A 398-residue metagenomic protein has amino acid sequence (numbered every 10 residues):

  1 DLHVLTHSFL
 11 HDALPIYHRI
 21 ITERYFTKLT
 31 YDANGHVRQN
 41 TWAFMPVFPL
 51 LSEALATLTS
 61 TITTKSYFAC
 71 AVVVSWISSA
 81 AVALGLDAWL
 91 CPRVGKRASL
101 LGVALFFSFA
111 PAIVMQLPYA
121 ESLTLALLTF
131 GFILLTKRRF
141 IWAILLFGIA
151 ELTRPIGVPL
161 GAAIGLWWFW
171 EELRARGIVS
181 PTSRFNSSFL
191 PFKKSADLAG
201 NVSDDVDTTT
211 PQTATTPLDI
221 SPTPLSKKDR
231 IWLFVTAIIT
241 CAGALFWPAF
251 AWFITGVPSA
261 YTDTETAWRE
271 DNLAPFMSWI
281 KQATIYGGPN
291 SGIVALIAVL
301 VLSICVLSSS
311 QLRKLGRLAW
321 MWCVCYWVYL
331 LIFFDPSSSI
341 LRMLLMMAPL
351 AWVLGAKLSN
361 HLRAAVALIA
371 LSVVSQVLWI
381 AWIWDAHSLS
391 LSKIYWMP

Functional and structural regions predicted by a protein language model:
L2-H3, H7-L14: Short, small-residue-biased leader/transition segments that mark boundaries at the very start of proteins
A13-I62, F276-W279: Short hydrophobic/aromatic helix or loop-helix immediately within or flanking a transmembrane segment in polytopic
S52-A54, C70-R93, S303-S308: Transmembrane-helix motifs of polytopic, lipid-linked glycan transferases
I62-A69, L86-S108, W142, L318-M321: Transmembrane-helix signature of polytopic, membrane-embedded enzymes that assemble or transfer cell-envelope glycans
I77-S78, K96-R97, L101-I133, W142 (+2 more regions): Multi-pass, polyprenyl lipid-linked donor-dependent membrane glycosyltransferases
G131-W142, E172-R174, I178, L358: Membrane-interface transmembrane helices that cradle and orient dolichyl/undecaprenyl
G161-A199, D204-P217, P222-C305, Q311-C323 (+1 more regions): Membrane-lumen/periplasm interface segments of specific transmembrane helices in polyprenyl phosphate-linked
A237-C241, N360-S388: Signature aromatic-anchored transmembrane alpha helix within multi-pass, membrane-resident enzymes that catalyze glycan
